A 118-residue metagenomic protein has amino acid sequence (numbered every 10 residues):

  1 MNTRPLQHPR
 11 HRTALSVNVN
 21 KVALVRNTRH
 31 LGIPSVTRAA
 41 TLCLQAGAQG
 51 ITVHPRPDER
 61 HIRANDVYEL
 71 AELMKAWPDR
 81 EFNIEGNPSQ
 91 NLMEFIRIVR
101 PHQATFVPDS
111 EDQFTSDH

Functional and structural regions predicted by a protein language model:
M1-F82, I98-R100: Conserved N-terminal beta1-alpha1 strand-loop-helix module at the mouth
K21-A23, P55-E59, G86-L92, P108-D112: Active-site-proximal loop/turn and secondary-structure-junction residues that shape catalytic pockets, frequently
N91-H118: Conserved anion-binding
